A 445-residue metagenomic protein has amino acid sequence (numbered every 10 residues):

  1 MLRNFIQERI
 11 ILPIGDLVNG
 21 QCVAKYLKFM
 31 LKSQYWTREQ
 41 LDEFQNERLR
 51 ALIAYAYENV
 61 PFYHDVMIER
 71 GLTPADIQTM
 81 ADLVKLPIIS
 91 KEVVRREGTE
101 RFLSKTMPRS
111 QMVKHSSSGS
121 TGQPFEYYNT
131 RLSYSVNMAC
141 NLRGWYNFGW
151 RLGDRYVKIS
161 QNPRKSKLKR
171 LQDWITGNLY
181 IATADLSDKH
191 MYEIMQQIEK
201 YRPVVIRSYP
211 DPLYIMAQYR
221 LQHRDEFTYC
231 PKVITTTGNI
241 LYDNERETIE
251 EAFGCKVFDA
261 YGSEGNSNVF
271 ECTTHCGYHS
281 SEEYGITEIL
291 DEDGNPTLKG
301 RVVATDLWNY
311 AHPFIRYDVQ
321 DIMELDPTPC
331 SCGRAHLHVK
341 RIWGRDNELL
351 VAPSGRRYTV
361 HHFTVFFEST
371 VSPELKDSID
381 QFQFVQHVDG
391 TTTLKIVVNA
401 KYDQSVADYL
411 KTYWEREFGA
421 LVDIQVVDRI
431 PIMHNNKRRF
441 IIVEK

Functional and structural regions predicted by a protein language model:
M1-S116, Q123-V136, R143-D154, K200-R207 (+5 more regions): Nucleotide 5′-phosphate-binding alpha/beta core
A51, Q161-S281: Conserved adenylate-forming
A56, S117, Y156, I206 (+6 more regions): Residue-level signal for inorganic ion chemistry
A139, D188-H190, D321: Active-site glycine-rich loop that binds ribose-phosphate moieties when present
R155-V157, V303: Conserved beta-strand elements of the Class I
G177, K256, I286, Q383 (+1 more regions): Conserved beta-strand segments of alpha/beta enzyme cores
I206, Y310-A311, Y317-F418: AMP-binding/adenylate-forming catalytic core of the ANL superfamily
L241-P329, D346: Conserved AMP-binding/adenylate-forming
